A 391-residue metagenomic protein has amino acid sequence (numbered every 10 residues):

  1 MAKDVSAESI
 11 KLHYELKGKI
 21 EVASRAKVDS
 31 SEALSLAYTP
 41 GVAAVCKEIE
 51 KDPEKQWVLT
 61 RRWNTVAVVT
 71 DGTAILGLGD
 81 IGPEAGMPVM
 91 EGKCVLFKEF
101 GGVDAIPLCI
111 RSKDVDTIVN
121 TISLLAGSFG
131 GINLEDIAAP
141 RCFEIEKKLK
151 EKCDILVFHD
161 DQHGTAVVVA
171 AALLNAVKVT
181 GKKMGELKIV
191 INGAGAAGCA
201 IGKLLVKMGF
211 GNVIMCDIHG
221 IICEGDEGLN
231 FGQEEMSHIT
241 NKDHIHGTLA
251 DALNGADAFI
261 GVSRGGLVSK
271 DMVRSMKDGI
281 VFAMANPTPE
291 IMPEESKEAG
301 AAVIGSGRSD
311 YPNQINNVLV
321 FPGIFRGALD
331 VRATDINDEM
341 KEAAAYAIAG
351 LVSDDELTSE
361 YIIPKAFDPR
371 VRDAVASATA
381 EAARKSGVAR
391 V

Functional and structural regions predicted by a protein language model:
M1-V157, A376, E381-A382, S386-R390: N-terminal ligand-binding/catalytic initiation module
Y14, Q56-R62, K98-E99, L124-A126 (+8 more regions): Solvent-exposed alpha-helices and their adjacent loops that cap or buttress functional pockets in soluble metabolic
D71-T73, I81, I110-R111, D136-A139 (+5 more regions): Short, ordered loop/turn segments at secondary-structure junctions
L76, I81-G101, H159, H163 (+2 more regions): Glycine-rich phosphate/diphosphate-binding loop of Rossmann-like nucleotide-binding domains
P107, N133-D136, V157-D160, I191 (+5 more regions): General beta-strand structural signal in soluble alpha/beta enzymes
D160, A283-V391: Adenosine-phosphate binding glycine-rich loop
E234-A302, R308-D310: Rossmann-like adenosine-cofactor binding region
